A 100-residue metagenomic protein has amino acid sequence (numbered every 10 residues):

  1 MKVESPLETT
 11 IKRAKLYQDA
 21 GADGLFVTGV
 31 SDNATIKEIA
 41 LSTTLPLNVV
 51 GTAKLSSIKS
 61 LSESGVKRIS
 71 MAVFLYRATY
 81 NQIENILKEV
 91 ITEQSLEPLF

Functional and structural regions predicted by a protein language model:
M1-V73, R77-N85, E89, E93: Alpha/beta enzyme core
Q94-F100: Flexible, glycine/charged-enriched surface loops at secondary-structure junctions
